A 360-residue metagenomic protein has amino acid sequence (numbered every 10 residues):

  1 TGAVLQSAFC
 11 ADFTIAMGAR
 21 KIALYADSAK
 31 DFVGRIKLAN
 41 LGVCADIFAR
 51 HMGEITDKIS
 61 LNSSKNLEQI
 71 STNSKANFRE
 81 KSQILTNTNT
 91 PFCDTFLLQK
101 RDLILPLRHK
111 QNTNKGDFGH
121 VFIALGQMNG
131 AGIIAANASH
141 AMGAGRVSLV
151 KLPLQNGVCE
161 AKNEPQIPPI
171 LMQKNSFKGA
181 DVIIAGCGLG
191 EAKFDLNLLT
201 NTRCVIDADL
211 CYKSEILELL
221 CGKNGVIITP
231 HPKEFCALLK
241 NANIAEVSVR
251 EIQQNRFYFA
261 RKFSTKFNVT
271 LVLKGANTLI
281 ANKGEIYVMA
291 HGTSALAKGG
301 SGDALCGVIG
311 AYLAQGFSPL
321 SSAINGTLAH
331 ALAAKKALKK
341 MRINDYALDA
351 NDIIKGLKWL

Functional and structural regions predicted by a protein language model:
L5-T14, G18-R203, Y212-I227, P232 (+1 more regions): Small-residue (G/A/S/T)-rich helix-start motifs and N-terminal tracts that mark the onset
